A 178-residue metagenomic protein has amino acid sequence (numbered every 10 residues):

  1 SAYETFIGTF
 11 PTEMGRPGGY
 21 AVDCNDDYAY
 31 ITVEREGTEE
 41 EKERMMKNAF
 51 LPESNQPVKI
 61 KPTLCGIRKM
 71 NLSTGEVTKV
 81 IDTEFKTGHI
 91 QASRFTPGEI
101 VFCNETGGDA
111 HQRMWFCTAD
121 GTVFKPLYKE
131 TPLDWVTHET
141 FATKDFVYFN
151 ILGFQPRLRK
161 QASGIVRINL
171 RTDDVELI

Functional and structural regions predicted by a protein language model:
S1, Y30-G37, V58-K61, I81 (+2 more regions): Beta-strand C-termini and the immediately following turn/loop, strongest in propeller blades
S1-G15, M70-K86, C117-W135, I168-I178: Multi-bladed beta-propeller domains
S1-G66, G75-D82: Asp-box/WD-like beta-propeller blade repeats and closely related beta-sheet repeat scaffolds
P11-A29, E84-C103, E130-N150: Conserved beta-propeller blade repeats
E39-R44, P62-R68, D109-W115, P156-V166: Structural motif
K79-K125: Loop-centered beta-sheet repeat module
F95, D109-A110, D134-V136, F141-K144 (+2 more regions): Short gly/pro-enriched beta-turn/loop segments at secondary-structure junctions
Y148-F154, R159-I178: A beta-strand-loop signature enriched in Asp, Gly, Thr, and Trp that corresponds to the sialidase/neuraminidase Asp-box
